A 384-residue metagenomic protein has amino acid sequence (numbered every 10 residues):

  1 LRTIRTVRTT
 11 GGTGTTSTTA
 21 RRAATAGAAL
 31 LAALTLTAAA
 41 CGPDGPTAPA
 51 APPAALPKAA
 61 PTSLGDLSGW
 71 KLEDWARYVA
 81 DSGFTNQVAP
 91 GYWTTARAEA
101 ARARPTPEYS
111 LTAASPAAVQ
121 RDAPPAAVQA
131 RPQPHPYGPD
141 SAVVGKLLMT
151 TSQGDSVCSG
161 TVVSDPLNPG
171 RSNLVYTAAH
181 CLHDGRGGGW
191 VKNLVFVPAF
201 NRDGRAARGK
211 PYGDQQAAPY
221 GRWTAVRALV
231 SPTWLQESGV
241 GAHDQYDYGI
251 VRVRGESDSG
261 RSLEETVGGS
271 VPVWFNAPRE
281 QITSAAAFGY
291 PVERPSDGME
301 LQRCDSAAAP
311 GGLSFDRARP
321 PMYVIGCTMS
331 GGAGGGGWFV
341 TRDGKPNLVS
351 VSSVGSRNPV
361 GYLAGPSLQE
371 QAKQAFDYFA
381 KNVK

Functional and structural regions predicted by a protein language model:
L1-G45: Secretory targeting and sorting signals
C41-P169: Protease-domain processing segments flanking chymotrypsin-fold serine proteases, especially trypsin-like
R131-A142, L148-T151, V163-P166, H183 (+1 more regions): Conserved catalytic-core segment of clan PA serine endopeptidases
S152-G154, L167-P169, H180-D184, N201-G204 (+4 more regions): Solvent-exposed loop/turn segments at secondary-structure junctions within structured extracellular/periplasmic domains
T177: Cytochrome P450 catalytic-core helices
D244-Y323: Chymotrypsin/trypsin-fold serine protease catalytic domain
T328-V351: Catalytic nucleophile loop of clan PA
N358-K384: C-terminal cap/linker of serine protease catalytic domains
